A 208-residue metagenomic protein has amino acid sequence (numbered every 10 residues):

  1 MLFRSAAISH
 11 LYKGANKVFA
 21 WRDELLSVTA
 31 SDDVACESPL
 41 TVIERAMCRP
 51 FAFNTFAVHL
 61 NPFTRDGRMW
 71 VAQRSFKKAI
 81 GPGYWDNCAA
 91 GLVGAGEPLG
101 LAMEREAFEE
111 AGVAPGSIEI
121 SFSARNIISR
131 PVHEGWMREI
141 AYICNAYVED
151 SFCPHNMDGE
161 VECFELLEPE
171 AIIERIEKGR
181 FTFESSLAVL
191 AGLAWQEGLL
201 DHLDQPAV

Functional and structural regions predicted by a protein language model:
M1-Y84, L92-F108, V113-H155, P169-E170 (+2 more regions): N-terminal leader/linker segments that precede catalytic domains of diphosphate-processing enzymes
G159-E160: Active-site regions of enzymes building and remodeling cell-envelope glycoconjugates
L166: Short aromatic/basic micro-patch
